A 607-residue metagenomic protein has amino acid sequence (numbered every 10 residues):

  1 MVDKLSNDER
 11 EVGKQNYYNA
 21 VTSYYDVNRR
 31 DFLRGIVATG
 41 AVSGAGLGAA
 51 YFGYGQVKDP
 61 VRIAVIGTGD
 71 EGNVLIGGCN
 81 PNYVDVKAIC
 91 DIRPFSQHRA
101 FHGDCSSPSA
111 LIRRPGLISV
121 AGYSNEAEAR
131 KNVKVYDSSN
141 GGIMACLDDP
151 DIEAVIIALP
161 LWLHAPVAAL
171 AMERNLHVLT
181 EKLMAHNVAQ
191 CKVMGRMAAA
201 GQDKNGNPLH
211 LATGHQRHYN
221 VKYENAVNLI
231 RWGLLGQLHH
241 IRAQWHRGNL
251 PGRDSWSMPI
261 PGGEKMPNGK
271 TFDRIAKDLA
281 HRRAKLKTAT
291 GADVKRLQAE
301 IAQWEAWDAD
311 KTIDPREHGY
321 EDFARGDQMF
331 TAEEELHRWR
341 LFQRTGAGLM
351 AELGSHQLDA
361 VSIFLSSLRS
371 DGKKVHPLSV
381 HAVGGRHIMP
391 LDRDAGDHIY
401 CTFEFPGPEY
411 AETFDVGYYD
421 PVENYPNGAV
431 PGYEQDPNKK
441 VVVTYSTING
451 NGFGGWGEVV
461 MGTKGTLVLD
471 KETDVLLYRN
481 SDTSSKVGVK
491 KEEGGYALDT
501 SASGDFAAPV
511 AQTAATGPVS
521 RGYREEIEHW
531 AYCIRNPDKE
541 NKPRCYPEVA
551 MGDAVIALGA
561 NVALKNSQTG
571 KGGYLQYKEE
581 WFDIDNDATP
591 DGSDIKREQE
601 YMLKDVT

Functional and structural regions predicted by a protein language model:
V2-R174, V193-L211, G262-A306: N-terminal glycine-/serine-/threonine-rich beta1-alpha1-beta2 phosphate-ribose binding loop of Rossmann-like
Y17-Y24, R34-V57, L391-D394, Y532-T607: C-terminal helix-rich "cap/oligomerization" subdomain common to oxidoreductases
G67, L234-G252, H376-H387, V443-I448: NAD(P)-dependent dehydrogenases' Rossmann-like dinucleotide-binding region
N175-N187: ADP-ribose/adenylate-binding Rossmann-like module
T213-H215, R340-A351, G384-P390, T444-I448 (+2 more regions): Active-site rim elements
V221-H281: Rossmann-like NAD(P)H-binding beta-loop-alpha module
M266-N438, G452: Rossmann-like dinucleotide-binding domain that binds NAD(P)(H)
G384, L391, A395-I399, E404-R521: NAD(P)-dinucleotide binding in Rossmann-like oxidoreductases
